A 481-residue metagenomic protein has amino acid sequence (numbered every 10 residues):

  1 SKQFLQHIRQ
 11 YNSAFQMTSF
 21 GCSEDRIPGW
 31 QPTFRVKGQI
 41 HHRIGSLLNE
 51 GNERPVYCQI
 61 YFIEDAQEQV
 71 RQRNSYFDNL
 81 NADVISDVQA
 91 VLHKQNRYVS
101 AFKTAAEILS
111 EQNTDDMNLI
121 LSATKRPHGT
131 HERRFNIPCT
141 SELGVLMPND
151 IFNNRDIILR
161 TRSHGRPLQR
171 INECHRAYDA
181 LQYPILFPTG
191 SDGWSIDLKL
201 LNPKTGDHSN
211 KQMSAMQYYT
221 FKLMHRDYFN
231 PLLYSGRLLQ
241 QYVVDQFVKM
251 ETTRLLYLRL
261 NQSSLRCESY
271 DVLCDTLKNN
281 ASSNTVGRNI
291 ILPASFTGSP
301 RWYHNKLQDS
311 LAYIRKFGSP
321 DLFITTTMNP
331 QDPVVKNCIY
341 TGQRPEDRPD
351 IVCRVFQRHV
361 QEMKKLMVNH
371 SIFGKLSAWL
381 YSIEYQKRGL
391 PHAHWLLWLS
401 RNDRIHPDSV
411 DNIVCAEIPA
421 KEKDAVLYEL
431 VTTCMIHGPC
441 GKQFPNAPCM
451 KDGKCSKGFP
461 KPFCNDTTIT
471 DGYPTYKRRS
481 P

Functional and structural regions predicted by a protein language model:
S1-P481: Non-catalytic interaction regions
